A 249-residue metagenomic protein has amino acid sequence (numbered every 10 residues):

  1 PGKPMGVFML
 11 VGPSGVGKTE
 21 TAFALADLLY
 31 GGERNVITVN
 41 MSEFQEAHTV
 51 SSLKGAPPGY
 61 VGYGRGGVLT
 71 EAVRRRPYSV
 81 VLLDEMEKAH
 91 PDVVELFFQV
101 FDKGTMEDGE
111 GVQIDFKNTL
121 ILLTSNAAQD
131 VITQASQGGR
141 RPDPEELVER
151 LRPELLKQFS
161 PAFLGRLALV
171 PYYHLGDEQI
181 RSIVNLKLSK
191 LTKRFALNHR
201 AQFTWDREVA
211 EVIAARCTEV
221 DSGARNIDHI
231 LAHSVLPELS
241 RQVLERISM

Functional and structural regions predicted by a protein language model:
P1-M249: AAA+ P-loop NTPase nucleotide-binding core of proteostasis motors
